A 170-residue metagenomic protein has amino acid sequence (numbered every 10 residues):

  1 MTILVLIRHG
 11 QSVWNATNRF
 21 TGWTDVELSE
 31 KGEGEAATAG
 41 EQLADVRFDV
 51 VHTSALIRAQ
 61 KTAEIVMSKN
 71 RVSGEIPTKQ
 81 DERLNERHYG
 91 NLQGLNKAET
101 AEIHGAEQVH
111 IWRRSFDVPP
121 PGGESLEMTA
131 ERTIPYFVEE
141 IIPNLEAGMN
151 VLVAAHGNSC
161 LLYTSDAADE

Functional and structural regions predicted by a protein language model:
L4, N144, M149-A155: Generic beta-sheet signal
V5, Q11-I65, K69, P119-P135: Loop-to-helix element that buttresses phosphate recognition and phosphoryl-transfer chemistry
H9, H156: Histidine-centered divalent metal-coordination motifs
T38-H110, V138-E139, S165: Phosphate-coordination/substrate-recognition cap region in phosphate-metabolizing enzymes
E107-P121: Extended, charge-rich low-complexity interaction segments
Y136-I141, L145: A short, acidic, amphipathic alpha-helical segment used as a generic capping/interface helix at domain edges
G157-L161: GST superfamily/GST-like fold recognition
Y163-D169: Conserved small/polar residues in nucleotide/adenosyl-binding loops
